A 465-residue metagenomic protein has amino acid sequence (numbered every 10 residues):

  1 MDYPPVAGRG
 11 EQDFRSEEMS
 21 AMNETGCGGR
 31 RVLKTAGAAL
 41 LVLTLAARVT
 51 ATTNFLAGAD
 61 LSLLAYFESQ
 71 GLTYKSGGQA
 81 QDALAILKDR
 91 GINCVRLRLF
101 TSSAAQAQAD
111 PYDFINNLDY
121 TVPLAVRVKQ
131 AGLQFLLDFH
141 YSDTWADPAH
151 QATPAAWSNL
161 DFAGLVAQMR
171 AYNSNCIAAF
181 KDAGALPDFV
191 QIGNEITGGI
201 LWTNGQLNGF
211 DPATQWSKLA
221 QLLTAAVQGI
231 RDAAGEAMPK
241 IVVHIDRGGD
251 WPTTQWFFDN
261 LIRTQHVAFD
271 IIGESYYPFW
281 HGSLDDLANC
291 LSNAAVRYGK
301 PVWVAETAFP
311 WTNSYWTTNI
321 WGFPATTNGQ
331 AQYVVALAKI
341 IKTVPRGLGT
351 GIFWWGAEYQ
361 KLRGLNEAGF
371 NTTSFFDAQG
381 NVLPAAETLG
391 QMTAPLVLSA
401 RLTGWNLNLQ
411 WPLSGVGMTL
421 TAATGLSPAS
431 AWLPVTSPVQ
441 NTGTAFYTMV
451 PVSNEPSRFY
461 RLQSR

Functional and structural regions predicted by a protein language model:
T52-A83: Boundary/entry segment of secreted carbohydrate-active catalytic domains
A59, L87, D138, V190 (+4 more regions): Conserved, mostly hydrophobic/aromatic
F67-G78, S102-D119, T197-I200, D246-Q255 (+2 more regions): Acidic-and-aromatic substrate-binding clefts and catalytic sites of carbohydrate-active enzymes
G71-K88, M169-A179, W251-I262, V334-L337: Short, acidic/polar
L72, N289, N293, T312-A336 (+1 more regions): Aromatic-rich peripheral "rim/lid" segments of glycoside hydrolase catalytic domains that contact and position glycan
A83, D232-K240, G248-G322, V335-G349: Glycoside hydrolase catalytic-domain groove-lining segments
I86-G248: Substrate-binding cleft and catalytic face of glycoside hydrolase catalytic domains, especially the flexible beta-alpha
A394-R465: Short, composition-biased motifs enriched in small/polar/acidic residues
